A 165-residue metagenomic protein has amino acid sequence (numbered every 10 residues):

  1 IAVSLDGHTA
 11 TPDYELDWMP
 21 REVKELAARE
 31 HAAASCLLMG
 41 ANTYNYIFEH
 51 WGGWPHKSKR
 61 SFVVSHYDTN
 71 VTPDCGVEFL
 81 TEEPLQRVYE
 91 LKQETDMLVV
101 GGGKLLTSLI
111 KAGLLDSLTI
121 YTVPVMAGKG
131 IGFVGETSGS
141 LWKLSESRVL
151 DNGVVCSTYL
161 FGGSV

Functional and structural regions predicted by a protein language model:
I1-V165: Enzymes that bind and transform nitrogen-containing heteroaromatic metabolites
